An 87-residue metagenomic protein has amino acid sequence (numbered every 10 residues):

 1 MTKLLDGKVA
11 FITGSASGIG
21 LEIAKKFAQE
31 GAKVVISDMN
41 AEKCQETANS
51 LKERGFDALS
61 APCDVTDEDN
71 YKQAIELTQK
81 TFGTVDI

Functional and structural regions predicted by a protein language model:
K3-V35: Canonical Rossmann dinucleotide-binding motif of NAD(H)/NADP(H)-dependent dehydrogenases/reductases, specifically
D6, R54-D57, L77-I87: A glycine-rich helix->loop->beta "capping" turn within Rossmann-like NAD(P)(H)-dependent oxidoreductase domains
T13, S17, S37, T47 (+3 more regions): Ser/Thr-centric signal marking residues that sit in or immediately flank functional binding/regulatory motifs
E22, E46, K72-Q73: Generic recognition of short, well-ordered alpha-helical segments
E30-T47: Conserved glycine-rich Rossmann-like NAD(P)H-binding loop of the short-chain dehydrogenase/reductase
A41-E42, A61-A74: The beta1-alpha1 cofactor-binding region of Rossmann-like NAD(H)/NADP(H)-dependent oxidoreductases
T47-G55: Short, conserved SAM-binding/catalytic segment of Class I S-adenosyl-L-methionine-dependent methyltransferases
